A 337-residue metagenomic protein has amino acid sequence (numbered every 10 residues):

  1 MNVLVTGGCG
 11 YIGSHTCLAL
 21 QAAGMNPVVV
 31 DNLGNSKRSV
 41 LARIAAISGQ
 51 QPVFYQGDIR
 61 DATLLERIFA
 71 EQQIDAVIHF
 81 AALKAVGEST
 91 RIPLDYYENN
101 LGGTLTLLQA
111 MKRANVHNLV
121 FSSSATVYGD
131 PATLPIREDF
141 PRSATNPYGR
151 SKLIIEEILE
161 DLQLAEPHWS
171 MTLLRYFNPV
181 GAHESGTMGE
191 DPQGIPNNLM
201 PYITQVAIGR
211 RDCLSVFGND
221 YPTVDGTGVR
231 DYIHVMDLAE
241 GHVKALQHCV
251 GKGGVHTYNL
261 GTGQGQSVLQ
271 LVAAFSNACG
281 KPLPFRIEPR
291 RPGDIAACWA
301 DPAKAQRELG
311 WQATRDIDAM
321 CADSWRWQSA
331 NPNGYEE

Functional and structural regions predicted by a protein language model:
M1-A182: N-terminal Rossmann-like NAD(P)+-binding domain of SDR-like oxidoreductases, especially those catalyzing
G7, E98, G194, P292-G293: Residue-level marker of alpha-helix boundaries and capping positions
Y97, T145-L153, G189, Q193-N197 (+2 more regions): Short-chain dehydrogenase/reductase
K112, E190-I195, G293, Q312: A general boundary/transition motif marking the beginning of the first structured unit of a protein
G181-H183, D220-Y221: Short, basic/glycine-rich phosphate-binding loops at helix/coil junctions that contact nucleotide phosphates
S185-T187: Catalytic core of nucleotidyl cyclases, primarily class III adenylyl/guanylyl cyclases
L199-E337: C-terminal substrate-binding subdomain of Rossmann-fold SDR/epimerase-dehydratase oxidoreductases
